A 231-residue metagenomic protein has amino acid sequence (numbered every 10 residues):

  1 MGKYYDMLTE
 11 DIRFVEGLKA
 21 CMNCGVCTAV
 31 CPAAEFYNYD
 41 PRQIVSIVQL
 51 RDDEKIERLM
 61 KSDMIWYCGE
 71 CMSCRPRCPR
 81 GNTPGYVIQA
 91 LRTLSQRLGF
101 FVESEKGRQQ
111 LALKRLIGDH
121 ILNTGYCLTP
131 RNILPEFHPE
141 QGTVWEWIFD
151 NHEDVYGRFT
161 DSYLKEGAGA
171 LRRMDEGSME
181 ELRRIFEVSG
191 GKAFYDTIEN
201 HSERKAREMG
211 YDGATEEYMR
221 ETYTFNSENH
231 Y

Functional and structural regions predicted by a protein language model:
M1-E16, G25, V188-D196: Short N-terminal secondary-structure initiator segments
M1-I12, F36-W66, G81-E166, A170-R173: Ferredoxin-type iron-sulfur electron-transfer modules in oxidoreductases and energy-metabolism complexes
E16-E35, S62-N82: Cysteine-centered iron-sulfur cluster-binding motifs in ferredoxin-type domains/subunits of redox enzymes
A20, A29, A33-A34, A90 (+5 more regions): A sequence-composition feature that detects small, non-aromatic residues
C68, L91, L182-I185: Generic structural hydrophobic/aromatic packing signal, biased to beta-strands
V144-Y231: C-terminal, charged low-complexity interaction regions
